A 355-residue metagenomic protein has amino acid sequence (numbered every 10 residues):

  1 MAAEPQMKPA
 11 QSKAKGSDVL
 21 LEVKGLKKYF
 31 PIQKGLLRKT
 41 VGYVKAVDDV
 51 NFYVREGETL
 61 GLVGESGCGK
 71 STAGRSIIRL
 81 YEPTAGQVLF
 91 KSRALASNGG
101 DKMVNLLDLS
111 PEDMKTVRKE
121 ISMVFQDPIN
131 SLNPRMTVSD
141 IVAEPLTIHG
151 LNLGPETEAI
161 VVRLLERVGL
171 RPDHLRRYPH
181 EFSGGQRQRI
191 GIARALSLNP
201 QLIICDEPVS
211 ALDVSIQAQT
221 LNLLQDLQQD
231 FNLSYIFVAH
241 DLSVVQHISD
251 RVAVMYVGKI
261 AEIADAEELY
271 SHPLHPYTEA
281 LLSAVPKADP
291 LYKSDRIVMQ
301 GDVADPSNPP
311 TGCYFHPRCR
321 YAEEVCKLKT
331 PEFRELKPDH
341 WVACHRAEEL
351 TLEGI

Functional and structural regions predicted by a protein language model:
M7-V19, Q33-R38, Y43, M103 (+1 more regions): Short catalytic/signature loops enriched in Gly
E65, R79, I204, P208 (+2 more regions): P-loop NTP-binding/switch modules centered on Walker-like glycine-rich loops
G86-V104: Conserved ABC transporter NBD signature motif
D101-K102, P155-D173, L282-S283: Conserved ABC ATPase "signature" region
D127, M136-T147: Q-loop/switch helix immediately C-terminal to the Walker
Y178-F182, Q186: Conserved ABC ATPase signature
S197-Q201: A short, proline-enriched helix->beta-strand linker immediately N-terminal to the Walker B motif in ABC-type P-loop
